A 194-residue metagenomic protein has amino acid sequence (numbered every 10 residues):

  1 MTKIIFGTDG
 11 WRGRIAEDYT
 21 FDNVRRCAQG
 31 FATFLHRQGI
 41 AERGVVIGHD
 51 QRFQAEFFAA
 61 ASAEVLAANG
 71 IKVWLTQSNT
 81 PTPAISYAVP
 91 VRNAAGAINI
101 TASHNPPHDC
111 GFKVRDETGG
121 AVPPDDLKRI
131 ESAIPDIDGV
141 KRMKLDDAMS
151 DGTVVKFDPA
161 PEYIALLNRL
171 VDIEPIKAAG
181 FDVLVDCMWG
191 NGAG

Functional and structural regions predicted by a protein language model:
M1, C110-G194: Gly/Ser/Thr-enriched, mixed-charge loops and adjacent short helices that form phosphate/oxyanion-binding elements
M1-N69, A95, M149-F181: An N-terminal, well-structured beta->alpha segment
F6-T8, G13, E17-D18, T82 (+2 more regions): Generic structural "secondary-structure junction" signal
G10-W11, N105, C187: Conformational gate/switch positions in structured elements
V24, A55-E56, P107-H108, P123 (+1 more regions): Alpha-helix N-cap/helix-start motif
I40-T118: Ferredoxin-reductase
